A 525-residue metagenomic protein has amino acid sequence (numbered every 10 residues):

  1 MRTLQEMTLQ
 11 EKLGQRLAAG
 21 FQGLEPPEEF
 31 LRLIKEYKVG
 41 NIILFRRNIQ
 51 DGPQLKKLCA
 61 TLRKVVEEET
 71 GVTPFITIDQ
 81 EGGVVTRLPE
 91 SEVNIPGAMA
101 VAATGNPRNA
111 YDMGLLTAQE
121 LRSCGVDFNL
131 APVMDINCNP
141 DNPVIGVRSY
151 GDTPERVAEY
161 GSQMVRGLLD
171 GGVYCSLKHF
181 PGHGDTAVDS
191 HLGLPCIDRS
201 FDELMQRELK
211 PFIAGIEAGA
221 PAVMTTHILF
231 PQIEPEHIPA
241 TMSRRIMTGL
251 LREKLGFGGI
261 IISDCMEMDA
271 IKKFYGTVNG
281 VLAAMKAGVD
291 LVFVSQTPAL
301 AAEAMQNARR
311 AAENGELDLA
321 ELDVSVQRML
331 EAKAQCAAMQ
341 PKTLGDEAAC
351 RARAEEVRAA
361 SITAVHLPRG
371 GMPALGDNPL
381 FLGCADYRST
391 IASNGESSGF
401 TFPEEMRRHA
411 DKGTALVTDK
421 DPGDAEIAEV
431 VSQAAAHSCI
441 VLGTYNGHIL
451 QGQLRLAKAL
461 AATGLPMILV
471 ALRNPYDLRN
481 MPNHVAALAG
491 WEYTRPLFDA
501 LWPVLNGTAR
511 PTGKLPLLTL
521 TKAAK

Functional and structural regions predicted by a protein language model:
M1-Y37, Y275-K525: Preference for extracellular/luminal or secreted protein segments
T8, G20, P26-E28, R47-T70 (+3 more regions): Second-shell residues forming the walls of enzyme active-site clefts
R32-F45, L115-F128: Catalytic domains of carbohydrate-active enzymes, especially glycoside hydrolases
G40, D127, P221-A222, D290 (+1 more regions): Short acidic/polar active-site loop segments enriched in Thr and Asp
E92-G105, S149-G151: A charged helix-plus-loop insertion that forms the helical arch/lid used to bind and gate nucleic-acid substrates
G105-V126, E208, E217, G280-K286: Alpha-helical scaffold segments that flank or form the walls of functional sites
M134-V144: Short, conserved phosphate-binding/catalytic loop or strand-edge motifs used in phosphoryl-/nucleotidyl-transfer
